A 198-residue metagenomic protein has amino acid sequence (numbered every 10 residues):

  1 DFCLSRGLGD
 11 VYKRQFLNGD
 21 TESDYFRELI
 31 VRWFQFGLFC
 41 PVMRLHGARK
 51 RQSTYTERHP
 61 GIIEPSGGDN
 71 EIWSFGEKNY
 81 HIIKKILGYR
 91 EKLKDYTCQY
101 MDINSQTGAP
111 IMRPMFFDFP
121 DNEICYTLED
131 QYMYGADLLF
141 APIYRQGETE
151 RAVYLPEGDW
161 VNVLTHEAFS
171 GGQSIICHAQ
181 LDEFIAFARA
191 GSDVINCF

Functional and structural regions predicted by a protein language model:
D1-Y12: Single conserved hydrophobic/aromatic residue that forms the stacking wall/gate of nucleotide- or nucleobase-binding
R6, L17-G19, S23, T97: Catalytic nucleotidyl-transfer cores of nucleotide-processing enzymes
Q15, F36-G37, M43-F198: Carbohydrate-binding surfaces of carbohydrate-active enzymes
S23-F34: Carboxylate/His-rich catalytic cores and anion/metal-binding grooves
